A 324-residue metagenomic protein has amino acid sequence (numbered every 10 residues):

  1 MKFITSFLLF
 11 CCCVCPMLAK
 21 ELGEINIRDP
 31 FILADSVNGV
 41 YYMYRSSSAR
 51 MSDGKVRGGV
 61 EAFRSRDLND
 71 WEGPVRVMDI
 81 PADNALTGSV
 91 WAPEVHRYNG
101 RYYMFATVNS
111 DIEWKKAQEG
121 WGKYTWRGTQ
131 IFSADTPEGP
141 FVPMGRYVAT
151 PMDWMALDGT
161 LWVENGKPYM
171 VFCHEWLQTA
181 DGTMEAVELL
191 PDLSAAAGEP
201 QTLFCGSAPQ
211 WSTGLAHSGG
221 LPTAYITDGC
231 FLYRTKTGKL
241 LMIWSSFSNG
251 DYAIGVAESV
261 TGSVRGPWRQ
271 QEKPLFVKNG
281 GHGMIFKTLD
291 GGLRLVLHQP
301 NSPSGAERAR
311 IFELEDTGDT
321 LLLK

Functional and structural regions predicted by a protein language model:
M1-K20: Bacterial Sec-dependent N-terminal signal peptides
L18-K324: Carbohydrate-active catalytic/glycan-binding domains of CAZyme proteins, especially the secreted or lumenal ectodomains
